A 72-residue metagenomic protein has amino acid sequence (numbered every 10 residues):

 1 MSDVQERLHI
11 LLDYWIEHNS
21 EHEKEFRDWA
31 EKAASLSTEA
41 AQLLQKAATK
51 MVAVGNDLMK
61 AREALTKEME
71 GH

Functional and structural regions predicted by a protein language model:
S2-A30: N-terminal acidic leader/helix
K32-K67: Short, charge-rich amphipathic interface segments used for partner binding and complex assembly
M69-H72: Short acidic DE-rich linear segments
